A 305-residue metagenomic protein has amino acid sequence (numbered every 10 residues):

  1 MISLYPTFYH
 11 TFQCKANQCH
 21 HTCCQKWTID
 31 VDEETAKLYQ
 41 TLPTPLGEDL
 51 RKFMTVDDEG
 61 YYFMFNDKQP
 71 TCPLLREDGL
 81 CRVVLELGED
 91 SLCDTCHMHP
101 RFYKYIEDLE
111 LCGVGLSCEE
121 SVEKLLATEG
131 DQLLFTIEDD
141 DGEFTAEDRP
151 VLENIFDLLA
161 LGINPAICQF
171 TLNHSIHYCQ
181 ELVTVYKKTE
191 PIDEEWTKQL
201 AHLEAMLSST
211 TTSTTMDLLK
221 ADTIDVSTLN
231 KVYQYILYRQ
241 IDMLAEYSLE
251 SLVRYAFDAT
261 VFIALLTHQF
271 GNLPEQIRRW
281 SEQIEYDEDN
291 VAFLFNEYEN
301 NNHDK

Functional and structural regions predicted by a protein language model:
M1-L4: Short, Gly/Pro- and small/polar-rich lid/capping loops
T11-I29, D67-F102, L116-S121: Local cysteine-cluster metal-coordination motifs and their immediate loop/turn environment, predominantly Fe-S cluster
H21-V56: A structured, charge-rich N-terminal accessory region that forms the first stable segment of a protein and links
E48-C72: Active-site-flanking structural segment that lines cofactor/substrate pockets
G79, E86-L161: Internal, well-ordered alpha/beta segment that forms a basic, Gly-enriched binding/recognition surface
V84-G88, I106, Y247-Y255: Conserved aromatic-histidine-acidic binding/catalytic patches
D148-K305: Hydrophobic, aromatic-lined core segments that form the binding pocket/scaffold for planar heteroaromatic ligands
